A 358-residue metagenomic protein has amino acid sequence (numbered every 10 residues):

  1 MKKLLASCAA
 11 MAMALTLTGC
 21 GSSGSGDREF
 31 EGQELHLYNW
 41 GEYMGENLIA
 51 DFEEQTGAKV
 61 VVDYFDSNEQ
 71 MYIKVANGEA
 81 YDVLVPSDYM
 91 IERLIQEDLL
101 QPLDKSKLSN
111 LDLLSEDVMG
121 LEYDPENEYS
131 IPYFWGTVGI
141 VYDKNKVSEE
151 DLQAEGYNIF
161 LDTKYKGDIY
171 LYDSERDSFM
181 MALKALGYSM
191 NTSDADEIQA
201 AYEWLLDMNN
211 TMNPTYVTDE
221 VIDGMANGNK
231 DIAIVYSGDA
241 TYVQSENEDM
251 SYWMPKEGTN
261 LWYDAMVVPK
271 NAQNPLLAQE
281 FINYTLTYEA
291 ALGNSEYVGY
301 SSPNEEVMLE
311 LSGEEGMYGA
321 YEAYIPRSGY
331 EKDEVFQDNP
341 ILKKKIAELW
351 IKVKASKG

Functional and structural regions predicted by a protein language model:
L15-G19: C-terminal motif of bacterial Sec signal peptides marking the signal peptidase cleavage site
G21-S23: Bacterial signal peptide processing site
G26-E97: Early extracytoplasmic/lumenal segment of secretory-pathway proteins
Y38, A80-A226: Extracytoplasmic ligand-binding site segments that recognize negatively charged/polar headgroups
M90-R93, A226-N227, I232-D249: A ligand-binding cleft/hinge motif common to bilobed small-molecule-binding domains
Q199-D207, E246-K270: Periplasmic-binding protein-like
D264, P269-Y330: Mature extracytoplasmic/periplasmic domains
P326-G358: Conserved C-terminal helix/tail region of periplasmic/extracytoplasmic solute-binding proteins
